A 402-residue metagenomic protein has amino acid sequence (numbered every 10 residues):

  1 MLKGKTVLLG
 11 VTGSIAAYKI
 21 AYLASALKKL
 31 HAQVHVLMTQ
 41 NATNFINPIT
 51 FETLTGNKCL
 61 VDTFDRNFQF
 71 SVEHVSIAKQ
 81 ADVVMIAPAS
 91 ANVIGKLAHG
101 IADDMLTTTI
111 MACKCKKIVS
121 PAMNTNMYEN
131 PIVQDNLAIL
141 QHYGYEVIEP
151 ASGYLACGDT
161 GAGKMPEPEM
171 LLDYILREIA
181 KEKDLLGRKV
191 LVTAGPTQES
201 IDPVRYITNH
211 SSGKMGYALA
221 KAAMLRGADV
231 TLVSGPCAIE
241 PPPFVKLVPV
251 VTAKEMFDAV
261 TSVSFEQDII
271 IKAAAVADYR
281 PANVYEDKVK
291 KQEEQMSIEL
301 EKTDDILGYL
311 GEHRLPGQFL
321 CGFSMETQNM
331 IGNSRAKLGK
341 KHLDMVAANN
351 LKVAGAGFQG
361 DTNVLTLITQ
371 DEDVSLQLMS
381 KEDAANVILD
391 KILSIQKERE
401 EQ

Functional and structural regions predicted by a protein language model:
M1-V119, N124-G213, Y217-Q402: A cross-family phosphate/adenosyl-ligand binding-site feature
